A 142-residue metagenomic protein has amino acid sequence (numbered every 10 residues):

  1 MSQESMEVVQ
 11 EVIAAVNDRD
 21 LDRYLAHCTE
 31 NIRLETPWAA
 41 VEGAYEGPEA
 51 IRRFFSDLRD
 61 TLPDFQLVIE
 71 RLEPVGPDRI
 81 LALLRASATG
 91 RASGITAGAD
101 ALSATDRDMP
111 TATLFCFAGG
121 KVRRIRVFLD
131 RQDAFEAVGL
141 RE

Functional and structural regions predicted by a protein language model:
M1-E4, V8, D20, E35 (+1 more regions): A beta-strand edge to alpha-helix "cap/lid" segment located at domain peripheries
V8-V9, R23-C28, V41-E42, D106: Short hydrophobic/aromatic-rich motifs at helix boundaries and adjacent loops
R19-E35: Short, well-ordered alpha-helical segments enriched in acidic and aromatic residues
R33-E46, D57: A short gly/proline-enriched turn/hairpin at secondary-structure junctions
I51: Active-site nucleotide/adenylate-binding loops and adjacent lid/helix of ATP-dependent enzymes
